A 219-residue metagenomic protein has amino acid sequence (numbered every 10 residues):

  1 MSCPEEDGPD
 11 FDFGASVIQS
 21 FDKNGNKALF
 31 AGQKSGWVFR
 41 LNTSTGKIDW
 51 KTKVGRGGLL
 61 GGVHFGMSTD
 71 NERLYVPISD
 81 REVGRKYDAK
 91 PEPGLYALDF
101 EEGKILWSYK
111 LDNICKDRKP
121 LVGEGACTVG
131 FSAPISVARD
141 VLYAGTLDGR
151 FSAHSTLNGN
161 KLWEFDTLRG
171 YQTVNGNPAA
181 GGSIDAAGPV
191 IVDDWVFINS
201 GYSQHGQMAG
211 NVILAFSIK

Functional and structural regions predicted by a protein language model:
M1-F13, I18-F131, S136-A186, V190-K219: Extracytoplasmic/lumenal domain signature
